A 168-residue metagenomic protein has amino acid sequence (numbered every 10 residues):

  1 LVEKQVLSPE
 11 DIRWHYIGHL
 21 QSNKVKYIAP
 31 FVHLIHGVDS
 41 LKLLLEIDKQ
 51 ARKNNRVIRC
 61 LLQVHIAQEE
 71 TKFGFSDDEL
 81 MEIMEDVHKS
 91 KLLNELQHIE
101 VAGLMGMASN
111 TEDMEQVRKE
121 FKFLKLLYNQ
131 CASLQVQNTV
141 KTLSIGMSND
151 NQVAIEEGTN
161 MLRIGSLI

Functional and structural regions predicted by a protein language model:
L1-N151, I155-E157: Conserved alpha/beta-domain cores
G158-T159, G165: Active-site-proximal glycine-rich helix-loop-beta segment
